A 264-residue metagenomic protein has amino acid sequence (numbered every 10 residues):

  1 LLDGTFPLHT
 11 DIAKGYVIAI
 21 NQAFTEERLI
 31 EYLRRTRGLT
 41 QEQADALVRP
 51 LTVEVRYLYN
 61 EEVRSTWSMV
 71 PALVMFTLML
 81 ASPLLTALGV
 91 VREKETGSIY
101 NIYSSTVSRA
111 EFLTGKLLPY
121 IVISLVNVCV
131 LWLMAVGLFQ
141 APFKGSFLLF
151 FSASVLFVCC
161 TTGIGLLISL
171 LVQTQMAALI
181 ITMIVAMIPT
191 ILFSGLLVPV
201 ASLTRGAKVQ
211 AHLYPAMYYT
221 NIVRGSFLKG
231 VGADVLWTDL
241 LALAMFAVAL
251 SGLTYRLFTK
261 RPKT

Functional and structural regions predicted by a protein language model:
L1-T77, A81: Transport-system extracytoplasmic interface segments
H9-T25, T66, E93-Y103, S124-W132 (+2 more regions): Hydrophobic alpha-helical transmembrane segments
I12, R28, A81, L85 (+6 more regions): Transmembrane alpha-helix boundary/anchor motif
A46-V48, M69, V128, Y218-N221: Generic alpha-helical secondary structure signal
R56-G137: Hydrophobic alpha-helical transmembrane segments of multi-pass membrane transport proteins
V122, W132, P142-T264: Membrane-spanning alpha-helical segments of multipass transporters and channels
